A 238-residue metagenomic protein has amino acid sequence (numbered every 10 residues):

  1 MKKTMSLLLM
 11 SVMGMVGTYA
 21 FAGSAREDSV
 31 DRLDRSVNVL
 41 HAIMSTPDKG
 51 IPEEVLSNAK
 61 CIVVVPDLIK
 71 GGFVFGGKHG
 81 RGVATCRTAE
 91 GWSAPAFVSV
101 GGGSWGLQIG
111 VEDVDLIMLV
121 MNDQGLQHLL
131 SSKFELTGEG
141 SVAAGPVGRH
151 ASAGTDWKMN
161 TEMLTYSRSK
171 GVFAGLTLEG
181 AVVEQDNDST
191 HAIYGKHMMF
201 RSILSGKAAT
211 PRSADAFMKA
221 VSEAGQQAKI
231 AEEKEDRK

Functional and structural regions predicted by a protein language model:
M1-L9: Bacterial N-terminal signal peptides that target proteins for export
L8-G17: Bacterial N-terminal signal peptides
Y19-F21: Aromatic (phenylalanine/tyrosine) cluster motif
G23-K238: Small-residue-enriched, tightly packed secondary-structure blocks
